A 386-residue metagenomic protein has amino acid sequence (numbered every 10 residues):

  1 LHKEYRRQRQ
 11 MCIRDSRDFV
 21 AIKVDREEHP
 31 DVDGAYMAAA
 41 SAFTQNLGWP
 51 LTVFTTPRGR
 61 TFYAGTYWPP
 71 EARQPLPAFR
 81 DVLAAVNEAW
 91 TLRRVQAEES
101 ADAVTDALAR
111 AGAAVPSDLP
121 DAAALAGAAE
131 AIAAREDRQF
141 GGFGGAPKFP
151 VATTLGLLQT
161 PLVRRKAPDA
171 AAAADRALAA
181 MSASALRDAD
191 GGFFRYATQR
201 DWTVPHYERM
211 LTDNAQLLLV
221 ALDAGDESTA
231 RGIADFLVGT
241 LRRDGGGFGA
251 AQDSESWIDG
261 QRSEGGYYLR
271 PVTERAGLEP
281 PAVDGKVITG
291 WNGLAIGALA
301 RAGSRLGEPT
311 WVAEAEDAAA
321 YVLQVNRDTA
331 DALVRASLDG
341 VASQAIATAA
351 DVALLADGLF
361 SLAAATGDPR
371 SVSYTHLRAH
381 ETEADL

Functional and structural regions predicted by a protein language model:
L1, R6-Q10, R14-A298, A302-L306 (+4 more regions): Replace the tail clause
K3, A332, D385: Conserved beta-strand positions that form and line the central face of beta-propeller blades
R301-S304, P309-W311, Y321-A356, L362 (+1 more regions): Long, K/E/R/D-enriched contiguous segments that form extended
R370: Phosphate/diphosphate-binding loops
A379-L386: A short, hydrophobic C-terminal helix/tail in secreted or cell-surface proteins
